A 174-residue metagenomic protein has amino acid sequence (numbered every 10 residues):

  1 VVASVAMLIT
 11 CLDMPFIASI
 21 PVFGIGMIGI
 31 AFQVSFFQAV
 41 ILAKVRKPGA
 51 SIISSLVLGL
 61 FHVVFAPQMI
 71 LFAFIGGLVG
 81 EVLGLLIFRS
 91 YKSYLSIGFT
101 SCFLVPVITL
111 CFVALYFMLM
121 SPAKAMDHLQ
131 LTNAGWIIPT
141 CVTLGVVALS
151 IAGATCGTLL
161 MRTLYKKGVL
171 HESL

Functional and structural regions predicted by a protein language model:
V1, I28-F32, P48-L56, I70-I75 (+2 more regions): Hydrophobic alpha-helical transmembrane segments
V1-G49: Hydrophobic transmembrane alpha-helices
A3-L12, V57-A66, C102-F112: Aromatic-anchored segments of alpha-helical transmembrane domains
M14-F23, V57-G84: Interfacial aromatic-anchored transmembrane helix boundaries in multi-pass membrane proteins
I20, I70, L95-S173: Membrane-embedded alpha-helical hairpins and interfacial helices in multi-pass inner-membrane proteins
F37-Q38, I75, C156: Hydrophobic/aromatic residues in alpha-helical transmembrane segments
L42, L86-L95: Membrane-interface helix-boundary motifs at transmembrane edges
A43-K44, E81, L85, R162: Transmembrane helix-loop junction
